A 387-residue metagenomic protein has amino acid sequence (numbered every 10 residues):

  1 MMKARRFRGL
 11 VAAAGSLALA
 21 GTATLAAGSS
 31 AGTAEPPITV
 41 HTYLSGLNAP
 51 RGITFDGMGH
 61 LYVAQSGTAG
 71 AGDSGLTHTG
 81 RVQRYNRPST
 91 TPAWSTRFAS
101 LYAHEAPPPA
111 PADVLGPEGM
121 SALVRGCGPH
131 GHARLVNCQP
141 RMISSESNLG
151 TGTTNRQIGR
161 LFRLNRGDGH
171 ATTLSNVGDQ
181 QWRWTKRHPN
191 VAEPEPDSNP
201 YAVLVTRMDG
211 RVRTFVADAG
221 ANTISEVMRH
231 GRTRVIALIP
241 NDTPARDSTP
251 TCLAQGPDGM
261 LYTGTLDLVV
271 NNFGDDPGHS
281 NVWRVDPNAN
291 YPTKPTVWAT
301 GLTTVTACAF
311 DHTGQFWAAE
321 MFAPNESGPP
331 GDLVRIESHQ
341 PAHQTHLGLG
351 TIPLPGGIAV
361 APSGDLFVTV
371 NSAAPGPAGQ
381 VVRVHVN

Functional and structural regions predicted by a protein language model:
M1-T33: Secretory targeting and sorting signals
G32-L61, Q65-S66: N-terminal segment immediately downstream of the Sec signal-peptide cleavage site in secreted/extracellular proteins
T39-L44, P92-A110, T172-S175, R183-E193 (+3 more regions): A short beta-strand motif characteristic of beta-propeller blades
G46-H60, Y102-R141, Q181-T214, D242-L266 (+5 more regions): Beta-rich, blade/repeat-based domains predominating in secreted/periplasmic proteins but also intracellular
A64-G80, H130-G159, Y262-H279, A318-G331 (+1 more regions): Short, conserved, GDST-rich strand-edge loop motifs in beta-rich repeat architectures
G80-V82, G159-L161, T214, I224 (+4 more regions): Hydrophobic beta-strand positions in blades of beta-propellers and related beta-sheet-rich domains
Y85-T90, N165-G169, V227-R232, D286-Y291 (+2 more regions): Short loop/turn segments that connect beta-strands within beta-propeller blades
N137-P140, S147-L149, T153-R187: A gly/proline- and charged-residue-enriched helix-loop-helix capping module
